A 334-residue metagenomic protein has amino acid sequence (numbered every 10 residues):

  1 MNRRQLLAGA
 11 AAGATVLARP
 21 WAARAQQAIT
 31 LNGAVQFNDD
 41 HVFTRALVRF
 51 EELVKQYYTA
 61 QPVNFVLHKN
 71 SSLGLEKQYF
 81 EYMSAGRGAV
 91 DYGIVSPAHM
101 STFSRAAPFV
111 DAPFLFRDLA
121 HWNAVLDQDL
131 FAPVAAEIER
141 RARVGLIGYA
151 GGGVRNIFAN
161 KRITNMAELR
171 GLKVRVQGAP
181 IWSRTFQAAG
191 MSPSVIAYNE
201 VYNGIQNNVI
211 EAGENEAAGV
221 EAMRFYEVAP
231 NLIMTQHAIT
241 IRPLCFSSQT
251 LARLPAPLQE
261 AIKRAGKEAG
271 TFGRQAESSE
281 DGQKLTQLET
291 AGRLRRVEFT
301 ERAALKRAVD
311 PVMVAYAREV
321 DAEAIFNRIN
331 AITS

Functional and structural regions predicted by a protein language model:
Q5-H121, L130, A136-S334: N-terminal secretory/targeting leader peptides
